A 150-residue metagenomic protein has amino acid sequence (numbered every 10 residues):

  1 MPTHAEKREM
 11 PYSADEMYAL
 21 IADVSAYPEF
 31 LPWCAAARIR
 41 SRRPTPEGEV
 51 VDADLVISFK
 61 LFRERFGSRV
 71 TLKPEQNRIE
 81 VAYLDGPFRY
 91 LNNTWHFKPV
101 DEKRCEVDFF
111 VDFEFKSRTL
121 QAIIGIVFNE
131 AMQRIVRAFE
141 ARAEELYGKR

Functional and structural regions predicted by a protein language model:
M1-G48, E102, K149: Hydrophobic ligand-binding cavity/cleft-lining segments
T3-E9, V50-D52, R65-G67, R78 (+2 more regions): Intrinsic-disorder/low-complexity, polar/charged segments enriched in Ser/Thr/Lys/Arg/Asp/Glu/Gln
E6-R8, A37-I39, G67-L72, N92-P99: Hydrophobic/aromatic beta-strand elements that line small-molecule binding cavities or substrate pockets in beta-rich
E9-S13, V56-K60, T71-K73, L84 (+3 more regions): Solvent-exposed residues in well-ordered beta-strands and their adjoining turns, especially edge/terminal strands
M17-Y18, Y27, A53, V70 (+2 more regions): Hydrophobic pocket/interface hotspot
I39-L84, A138: Glycine-rich portal/gate segments that line the openings of hydrophobic small-molecule binding cavities
E80-Q133: Beta-strand/loop substructures that line and gate deep hydrophobic ligand-binding cavities in soluble
A141-R150: Short, highly charged C-terminal tails/helix-capping segments
